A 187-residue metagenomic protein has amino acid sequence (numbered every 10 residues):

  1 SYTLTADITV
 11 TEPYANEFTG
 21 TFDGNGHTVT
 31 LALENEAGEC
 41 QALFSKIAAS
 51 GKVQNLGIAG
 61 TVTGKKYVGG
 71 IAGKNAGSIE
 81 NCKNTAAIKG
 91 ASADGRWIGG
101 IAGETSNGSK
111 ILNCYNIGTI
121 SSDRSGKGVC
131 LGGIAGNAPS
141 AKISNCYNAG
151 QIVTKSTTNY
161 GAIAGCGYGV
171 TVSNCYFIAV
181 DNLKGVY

Functional and structural regions predicted by a protein language model:
S1-Y187: Predominantly extracellular beta-rich ligand-binding scaffolds that present long acidic/polar faces for carbohydrate
